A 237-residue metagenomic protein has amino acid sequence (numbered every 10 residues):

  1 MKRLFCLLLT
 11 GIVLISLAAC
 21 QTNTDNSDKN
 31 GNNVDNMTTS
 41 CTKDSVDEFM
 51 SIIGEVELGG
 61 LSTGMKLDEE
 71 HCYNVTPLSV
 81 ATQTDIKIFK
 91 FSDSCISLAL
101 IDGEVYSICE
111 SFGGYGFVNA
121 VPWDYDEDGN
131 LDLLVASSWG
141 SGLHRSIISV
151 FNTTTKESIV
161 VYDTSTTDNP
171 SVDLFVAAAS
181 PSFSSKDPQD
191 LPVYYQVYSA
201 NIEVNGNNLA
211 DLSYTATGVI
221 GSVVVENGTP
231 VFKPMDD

Functional and structural regions predicted by a protein language model:
M1-L4, L8: Positively charged n-region of N-terminal signal peptides that target proteins for export
S16-A19: C-terminal motif of bacterial Sec signal peptides marking the signal peptidase cleavage site
Q21-H71, V75, K156-D237: Acidic, small-residue rich beta-repeat scaffolds with periodic aromatic anchors
H71-T82, A120-D128: Acidic, divalent-cation-chelating loop motifs in proteins
S79-K87, E127-S137, P188-Y195: Acidic/hydrophobic-patterned starts of short beta strands in beta-sheet-rich repeat architectures
F91, S138, A200: Short loop/turn segments immediately following the C-termini of beta-strands
C95-S97, G142-F151, N205-N208: Structural motif
V105-F112, V160: A short beta-strand motif characteristic of beta-propeller blades
